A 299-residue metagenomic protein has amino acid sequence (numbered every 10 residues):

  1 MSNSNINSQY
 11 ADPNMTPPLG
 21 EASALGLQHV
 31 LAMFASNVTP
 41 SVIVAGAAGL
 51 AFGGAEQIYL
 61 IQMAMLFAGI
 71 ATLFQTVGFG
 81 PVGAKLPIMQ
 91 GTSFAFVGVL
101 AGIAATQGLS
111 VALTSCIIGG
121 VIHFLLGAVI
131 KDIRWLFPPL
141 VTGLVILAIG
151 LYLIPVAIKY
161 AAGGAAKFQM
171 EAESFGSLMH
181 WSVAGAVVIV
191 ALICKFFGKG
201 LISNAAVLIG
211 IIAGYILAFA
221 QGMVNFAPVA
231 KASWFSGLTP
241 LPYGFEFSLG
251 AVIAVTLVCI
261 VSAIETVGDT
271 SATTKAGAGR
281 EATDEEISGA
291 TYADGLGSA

Functional and structural regions predicted by a protein language model:
M1-L25, M170-A172, F226-T239, A272-E286 (+1 more regions): Intrinsically disordered, low-complexity non-transmembrane regions of multi-pass membrane transporters
L19, A45-G83, L257-A299: Membrane-embedded helical hairpins/re-entrant loop segments and their flanking transmembrane helices within multi-pass
L19-L31, V252-T256, I260: Residue-level signal for short hydrophobic patches within transmembrane helices of multi-pass membrane transporters
G26-I43, T92-F96: The first (N-terminal) embedded transmembrane alpha-helix
F52-Y59, M179, I189-S236, P242-I264 (+1 more regions): Flexible hinge motifs at transmembrane-helix junctions and intramembrane kinks/re-entrant loops in multi-pass membrane
Y59-L60, P81-A95, W135-L144, I202-I209 (+1 more regions): Short, non-helical or kinked segments that cap or interrupt transmembrane helices
I103-N225: Membrane-embedded alpha-helical modules
